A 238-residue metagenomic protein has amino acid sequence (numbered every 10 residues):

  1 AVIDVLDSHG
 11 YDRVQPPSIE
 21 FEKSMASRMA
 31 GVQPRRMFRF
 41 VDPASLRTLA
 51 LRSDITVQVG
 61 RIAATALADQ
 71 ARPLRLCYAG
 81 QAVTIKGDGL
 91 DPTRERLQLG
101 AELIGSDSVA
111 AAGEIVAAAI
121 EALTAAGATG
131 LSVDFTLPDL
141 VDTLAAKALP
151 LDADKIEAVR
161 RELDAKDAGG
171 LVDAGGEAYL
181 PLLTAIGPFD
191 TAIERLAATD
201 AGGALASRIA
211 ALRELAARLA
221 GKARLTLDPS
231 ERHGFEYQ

Functional and structural regions predicted by a protein language model:
V2-G10, E20-K23, I55-T129, G169-Q238: Positively charged, Gly/Ser-enriched RNA/tRNA-binding surfaces
V14, D134, T226-D228: General small-molecule cofactor/ligand-binding pocket signal
P16-R35, F135-A146, R232-Y237: Beta-rich nucleic-acid/ligand-interaction surfaces
S18-L49, P92, R96: Polyanion/phosphate-binding surface patch
R35-A44, P150-G176: Acidic, His- and aromatic-enriched active-site or binding-groove loops in soluble protein domains that engage sugars
R47-L49, G127-S132: Short active-site oxyanion
A126, G130, D139-D142: Extended alpha-helical scaffolds
